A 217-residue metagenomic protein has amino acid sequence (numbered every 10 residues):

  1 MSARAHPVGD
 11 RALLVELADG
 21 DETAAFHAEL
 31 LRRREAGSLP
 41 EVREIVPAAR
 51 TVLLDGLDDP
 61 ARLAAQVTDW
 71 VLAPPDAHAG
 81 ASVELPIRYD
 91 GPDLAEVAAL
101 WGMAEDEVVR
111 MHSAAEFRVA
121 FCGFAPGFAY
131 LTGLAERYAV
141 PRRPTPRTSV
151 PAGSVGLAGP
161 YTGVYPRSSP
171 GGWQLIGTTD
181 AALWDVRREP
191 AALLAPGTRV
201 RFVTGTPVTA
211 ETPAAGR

Functional and structural regions predicted by a protein language model:
M1-R217: Conserved "landmark" site that anchors the functional core of diverse proteins
